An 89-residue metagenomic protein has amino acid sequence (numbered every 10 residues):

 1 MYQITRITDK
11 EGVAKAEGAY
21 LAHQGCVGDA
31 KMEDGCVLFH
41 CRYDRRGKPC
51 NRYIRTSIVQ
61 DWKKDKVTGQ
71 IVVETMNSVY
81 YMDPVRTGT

Functional and structural regions predicted by a protein language model:
M1-V67: N-terminal non-globular leader segments, chiefly Sec-dependent signal peptides
T56-T89: Short, compact, well-ordered microdomains
